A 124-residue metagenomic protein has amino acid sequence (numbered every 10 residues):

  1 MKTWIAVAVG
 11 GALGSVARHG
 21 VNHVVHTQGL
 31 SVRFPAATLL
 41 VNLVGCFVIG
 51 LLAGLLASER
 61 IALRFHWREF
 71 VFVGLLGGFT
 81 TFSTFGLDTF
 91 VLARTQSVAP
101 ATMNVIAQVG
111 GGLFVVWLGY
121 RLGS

Functional and structural regions predicted by a protein language model:
M1-S124: Membrane-interface helix-loop junctions in multi-pass transporters/channels
